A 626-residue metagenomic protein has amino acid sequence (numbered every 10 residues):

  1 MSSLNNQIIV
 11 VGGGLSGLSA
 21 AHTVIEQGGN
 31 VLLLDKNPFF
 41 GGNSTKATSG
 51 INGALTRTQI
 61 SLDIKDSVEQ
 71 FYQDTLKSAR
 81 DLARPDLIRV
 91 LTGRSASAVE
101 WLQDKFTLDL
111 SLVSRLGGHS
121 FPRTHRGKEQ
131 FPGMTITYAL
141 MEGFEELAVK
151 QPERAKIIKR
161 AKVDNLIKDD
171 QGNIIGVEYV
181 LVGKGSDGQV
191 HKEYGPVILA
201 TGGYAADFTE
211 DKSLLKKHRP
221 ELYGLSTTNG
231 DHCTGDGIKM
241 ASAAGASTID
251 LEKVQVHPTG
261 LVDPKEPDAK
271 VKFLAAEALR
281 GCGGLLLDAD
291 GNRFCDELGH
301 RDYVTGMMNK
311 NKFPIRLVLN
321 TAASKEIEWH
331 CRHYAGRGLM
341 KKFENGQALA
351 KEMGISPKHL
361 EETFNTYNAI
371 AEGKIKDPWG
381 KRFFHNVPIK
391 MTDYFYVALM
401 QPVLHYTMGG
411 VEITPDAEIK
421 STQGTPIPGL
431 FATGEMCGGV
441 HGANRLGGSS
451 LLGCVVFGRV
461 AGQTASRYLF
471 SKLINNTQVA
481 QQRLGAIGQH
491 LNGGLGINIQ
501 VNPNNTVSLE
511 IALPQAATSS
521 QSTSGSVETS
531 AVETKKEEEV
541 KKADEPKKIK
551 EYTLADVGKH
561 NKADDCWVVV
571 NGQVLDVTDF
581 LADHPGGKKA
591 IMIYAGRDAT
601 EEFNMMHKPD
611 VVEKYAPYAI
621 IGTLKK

Functional and structural regions predicted by a protein language model:
Q7-L33: N-terminal Rossmann-like FAD-binding beta1-loop-alpha1 element of flavoenzymes
G29-N30, K36-K156, R160-N165, N173 (+4 more regions): Conserved N-terminal/central alpha/beta ligand/cofactor-binding core
N165, H359-V440, N444, E539 (+3 more regions): A glycine-rich dinucleotide-binding beta-alpha-beta segment and adjacent secondary-structure elements that constitute
I167-H191, V197: Conserved beta-strand-loop-beta-strand element in the redox core of flavoprotein oxidoreductases
G185-P264, C454-T464: Glycine-rich loop(s) and the adjacent beta-strand/alpha-helix scaffold that form part
I238-H359: An anion/pyrophosphate-binding glycine-rich loop and adjacent beta-alpha core in soluble alpha-beta enzymes
T248-V262, Q463-T518: Active-site-proximal substrate-binding core of FAD-dependent oxidoreductases
G525-K626: Histidine-anchored, small-residue-rich loop motif
